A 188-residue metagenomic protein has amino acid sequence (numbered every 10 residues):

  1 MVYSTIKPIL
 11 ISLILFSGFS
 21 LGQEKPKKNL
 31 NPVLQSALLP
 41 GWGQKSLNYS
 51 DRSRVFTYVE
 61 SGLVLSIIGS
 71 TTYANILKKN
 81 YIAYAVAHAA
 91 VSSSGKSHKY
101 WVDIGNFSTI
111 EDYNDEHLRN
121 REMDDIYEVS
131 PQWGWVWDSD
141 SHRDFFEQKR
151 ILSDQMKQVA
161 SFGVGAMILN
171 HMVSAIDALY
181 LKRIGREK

Functional and structural regions predicted by a protein language model:
V2-K7, S12, G22-L38, D51 (+2 more regions): Replace "edges of transmembrane helices
S17-G18: N-terminal signal peptide c-region/cleavage motif recognized by signal peptidases
L30, L34-I76: N-terminal, post-signal-peptide region of Sec/Tat-exported proteins
